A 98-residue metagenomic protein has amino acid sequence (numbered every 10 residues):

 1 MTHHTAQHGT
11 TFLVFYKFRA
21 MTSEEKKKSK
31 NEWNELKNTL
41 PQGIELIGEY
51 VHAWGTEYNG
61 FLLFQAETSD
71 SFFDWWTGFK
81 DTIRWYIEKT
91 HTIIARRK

Functional and structural regions predicted by a protein language model:
M1-N59, E67-D74, I94-K98: Short S/T/G/P-rich N-terminal loop/turn motif that feeds into the first structured element of a domain
L62: Conserved, mostly hydrophobic/aromatic
W76-F79: "Short basic amphipathic alpha-helical interaction patches in structured regions
I83-R96: Conserved short beta-strand edge segments in small beta-sheet-based binding/regulatory domains
